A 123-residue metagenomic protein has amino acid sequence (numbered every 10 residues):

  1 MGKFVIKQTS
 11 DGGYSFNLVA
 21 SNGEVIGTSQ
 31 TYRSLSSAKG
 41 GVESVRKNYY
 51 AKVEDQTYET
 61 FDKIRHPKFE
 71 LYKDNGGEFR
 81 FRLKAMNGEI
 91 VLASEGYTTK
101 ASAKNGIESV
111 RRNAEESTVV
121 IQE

Functional and structural regions predicted by a protein language model:
M1-F4, K47-N75, S117-E123: Intrinsic disorder/low-complexity detector
K3-K7, G13-Y32, G41-V45, K68-D74 (+2 more regions): A structural feature that tracks compact, well-ordered secondary-structure segments with a strong bias toward
L35: Flexible, glycine- and charge-enriched loops at secondary-structure boundaries
